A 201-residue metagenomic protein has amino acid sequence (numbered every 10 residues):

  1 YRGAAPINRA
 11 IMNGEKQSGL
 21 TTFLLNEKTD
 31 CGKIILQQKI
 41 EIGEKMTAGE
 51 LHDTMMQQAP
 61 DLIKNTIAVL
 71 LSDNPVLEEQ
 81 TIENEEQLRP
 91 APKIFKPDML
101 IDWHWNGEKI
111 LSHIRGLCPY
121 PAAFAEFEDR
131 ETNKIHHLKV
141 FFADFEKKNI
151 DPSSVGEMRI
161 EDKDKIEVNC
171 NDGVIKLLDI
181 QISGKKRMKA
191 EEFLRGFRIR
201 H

Functional and structural regions predicted by a protein language model:
Y1-P90, P97: Donor/substrate-binding cores of folate-linked one-carbon enzymes
E85-H201: Internal anion-binding site segments
